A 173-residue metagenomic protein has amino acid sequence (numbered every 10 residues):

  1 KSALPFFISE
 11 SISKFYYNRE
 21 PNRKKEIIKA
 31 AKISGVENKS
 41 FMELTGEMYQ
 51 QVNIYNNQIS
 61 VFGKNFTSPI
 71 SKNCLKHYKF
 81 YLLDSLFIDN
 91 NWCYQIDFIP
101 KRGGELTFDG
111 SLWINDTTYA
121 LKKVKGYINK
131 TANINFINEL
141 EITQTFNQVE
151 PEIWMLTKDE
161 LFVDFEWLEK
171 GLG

Functional and structural regions predicted by a protein language model:
K1-Q95, I99-T107, L168-G173: Structured extracytoplasmic
T67-P69, Y81-L82, N91-G173: Gly/Pro-enriched, hydrophobic low-complexity segments that function as extracytoplasmic propeptides/linkers
